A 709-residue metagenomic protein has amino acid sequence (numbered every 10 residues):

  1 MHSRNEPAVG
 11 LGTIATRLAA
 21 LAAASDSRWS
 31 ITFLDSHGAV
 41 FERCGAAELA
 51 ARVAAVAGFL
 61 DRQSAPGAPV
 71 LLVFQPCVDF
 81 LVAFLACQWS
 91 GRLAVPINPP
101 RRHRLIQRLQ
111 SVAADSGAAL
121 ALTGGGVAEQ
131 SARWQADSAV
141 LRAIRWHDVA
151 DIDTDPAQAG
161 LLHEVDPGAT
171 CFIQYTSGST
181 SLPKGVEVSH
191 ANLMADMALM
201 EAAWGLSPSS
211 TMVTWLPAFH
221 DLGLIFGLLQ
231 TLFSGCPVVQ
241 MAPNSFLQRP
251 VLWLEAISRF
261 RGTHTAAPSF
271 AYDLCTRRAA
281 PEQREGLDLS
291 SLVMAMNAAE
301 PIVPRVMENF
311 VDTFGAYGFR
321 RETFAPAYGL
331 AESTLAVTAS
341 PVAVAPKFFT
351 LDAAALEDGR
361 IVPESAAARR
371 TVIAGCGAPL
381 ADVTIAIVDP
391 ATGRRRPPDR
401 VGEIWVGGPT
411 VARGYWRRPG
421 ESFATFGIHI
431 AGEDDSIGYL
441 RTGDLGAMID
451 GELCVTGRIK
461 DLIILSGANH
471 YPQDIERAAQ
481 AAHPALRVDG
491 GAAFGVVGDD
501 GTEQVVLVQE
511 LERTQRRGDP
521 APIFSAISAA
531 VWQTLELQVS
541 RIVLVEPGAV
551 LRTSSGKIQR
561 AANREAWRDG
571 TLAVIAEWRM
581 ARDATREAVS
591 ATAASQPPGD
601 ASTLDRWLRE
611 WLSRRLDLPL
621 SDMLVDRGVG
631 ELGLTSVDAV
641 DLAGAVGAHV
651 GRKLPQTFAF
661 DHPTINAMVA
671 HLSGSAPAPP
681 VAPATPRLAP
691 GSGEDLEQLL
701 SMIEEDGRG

Functional and structural regions predicted by a protein language model:
M1-P7, Q504-V505, L511-R513, G518-S525 (+2 more regions): Flexible, low-complexity inter-domain linkers and amphipathic docking helices that mediate domain-domain
M1-R62, Q135, V140, A601 (+1 more regions): N-lobe entry segment of adenylate-forming
S27-W29, W146-H147, T154-Y175, S181-L182 (+2 more regions): Conserved pre-ATP/AMP-binding loop-to-beta segment of ANL
I31-L85, R102-Q110, L162-E164, G185-M194: Conserved AMP-binding/adenylate-forming core of the ANL superfamily
A121, S258, T265, G408 (+3 more regions): AMP-binding/adenylate-forming catalytic core of the ANL superfamily
M194-T211, A218-T263, R278-Q283: Conserved AMP-binding/adenylation subdomain of ANL enzymes
G262-A266, R278-R370, T384, T392-R394: Gly/Ser/Thr-rich phosphate-binding loop
A374-T384, P390-D399, E403-L465: Conserved ATP-binding/catalytic segment of the ANL
